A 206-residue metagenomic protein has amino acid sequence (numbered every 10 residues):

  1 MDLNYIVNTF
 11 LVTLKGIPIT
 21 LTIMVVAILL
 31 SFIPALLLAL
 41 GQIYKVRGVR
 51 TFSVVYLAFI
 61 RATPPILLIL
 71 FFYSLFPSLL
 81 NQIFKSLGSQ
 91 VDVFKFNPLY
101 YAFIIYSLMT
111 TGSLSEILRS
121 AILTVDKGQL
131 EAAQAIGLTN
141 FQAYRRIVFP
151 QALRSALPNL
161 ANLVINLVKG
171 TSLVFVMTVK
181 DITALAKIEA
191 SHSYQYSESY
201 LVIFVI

Functional and structural regions predicted by a protein language model:
M1-I206: Transmembrane alpha-helices and adjacent helix-loop boundaries
